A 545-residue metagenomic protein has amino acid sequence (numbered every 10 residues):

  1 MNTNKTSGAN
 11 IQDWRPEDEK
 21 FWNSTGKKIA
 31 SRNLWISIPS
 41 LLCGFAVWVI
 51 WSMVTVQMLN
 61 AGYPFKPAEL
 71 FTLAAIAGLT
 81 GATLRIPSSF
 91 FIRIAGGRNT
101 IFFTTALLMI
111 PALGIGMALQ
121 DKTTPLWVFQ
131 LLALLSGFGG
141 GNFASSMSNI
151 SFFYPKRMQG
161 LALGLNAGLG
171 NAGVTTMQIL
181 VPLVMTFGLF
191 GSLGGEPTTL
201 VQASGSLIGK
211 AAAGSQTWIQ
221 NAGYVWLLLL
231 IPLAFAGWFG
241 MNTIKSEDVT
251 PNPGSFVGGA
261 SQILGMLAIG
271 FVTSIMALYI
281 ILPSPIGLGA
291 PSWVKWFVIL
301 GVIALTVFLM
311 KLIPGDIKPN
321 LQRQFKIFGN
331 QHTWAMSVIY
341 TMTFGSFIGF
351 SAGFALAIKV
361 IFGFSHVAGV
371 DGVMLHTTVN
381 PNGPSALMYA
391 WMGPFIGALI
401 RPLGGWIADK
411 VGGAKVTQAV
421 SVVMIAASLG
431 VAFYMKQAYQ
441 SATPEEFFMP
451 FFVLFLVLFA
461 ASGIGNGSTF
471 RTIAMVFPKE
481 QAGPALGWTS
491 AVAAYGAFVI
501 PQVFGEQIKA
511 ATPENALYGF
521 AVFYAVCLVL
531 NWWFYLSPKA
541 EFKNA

Functional and structural regions predicted by a protein language model:
R32-Y63, M177-Q178, F350-A355, I500: Extracytoplasmic
W51-V56, L267-F297, N330-G397: Extracytoplasmic gate region of multi-pass secondary transporters
T72-F91, W391-G404: Central cavity-lining transmembrane alpha-helices of secondary-active solute carriers, predominantly the Major
I94-T105, D409-V423: Cytoplasmic membrane-interface "Motif A"-like loop-to-helix N-cap segments of 12-TM Major Facilitator Superfamily
A106-K122, V422-E445: C-terminal ends and interior cores of transmembrane alpha-helices in multi-pass membrane transporters/permeases
P125-G141, P444-I464: Hydrophobic core of transmembrane alpha-helices in multi-pass small-molecule transporters, especially MFS/SLC-type
G140, G160-F190, S490-I500: Glycine-rich segments within core transmembrane alpha-helices of 12-TM secondary carriers
L227-T250, G265-S284, W296-K318, L528-Y535: C-terminal membrane-cytosol helix-exit motif in multi-pass small-molecule transporters
